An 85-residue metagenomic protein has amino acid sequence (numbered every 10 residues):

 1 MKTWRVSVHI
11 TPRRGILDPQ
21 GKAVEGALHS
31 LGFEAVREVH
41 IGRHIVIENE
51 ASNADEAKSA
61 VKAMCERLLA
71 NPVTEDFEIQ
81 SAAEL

Functional and structural regions predicted by a protein language model:
M1-L85: Long, contiguous binding/interaction regions
